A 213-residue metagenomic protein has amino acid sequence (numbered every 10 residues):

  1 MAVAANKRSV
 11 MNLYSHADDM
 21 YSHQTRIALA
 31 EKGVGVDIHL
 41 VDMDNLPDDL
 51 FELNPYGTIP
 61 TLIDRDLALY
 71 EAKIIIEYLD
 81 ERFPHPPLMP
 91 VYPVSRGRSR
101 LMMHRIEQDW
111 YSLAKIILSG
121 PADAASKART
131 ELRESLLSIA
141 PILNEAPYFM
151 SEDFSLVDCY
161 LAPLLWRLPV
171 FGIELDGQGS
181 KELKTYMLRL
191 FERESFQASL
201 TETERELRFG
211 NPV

Functional and structural regions predicted by a protein language model:
M1, D176-Q178, F209: Feature targets compositionally biased, intrinsically disordered low-complexity regions with long contiguous runs
M1-P141, P147: GST-like domain detector, emphasizing the conserved glutathione-binding G-site in the N-terminal thioredoxin-like
H16, L156, T203: Short, solvent-exposed turn/loop segments enriched in Gly/Ser/Thr/Pro and often Arg
H39, A72, Q178, L200-T201: Residue-level detector of family-conserved "landmark" positions at structurally sensitive sites
F51, P60, A125, V170-F171 (+2 more regions): A generic membrane alpha-helix/interface feature
R65, A162, E202: Conserved residues at the C-terminal ends of beta-strands
I106-S199: GST-like fold's C-terminal all-alpha helical module
E202-V213: Acidic/histidine-enriched, glycine/proline-rich intrinsically disordered or flexible terminal extensions
